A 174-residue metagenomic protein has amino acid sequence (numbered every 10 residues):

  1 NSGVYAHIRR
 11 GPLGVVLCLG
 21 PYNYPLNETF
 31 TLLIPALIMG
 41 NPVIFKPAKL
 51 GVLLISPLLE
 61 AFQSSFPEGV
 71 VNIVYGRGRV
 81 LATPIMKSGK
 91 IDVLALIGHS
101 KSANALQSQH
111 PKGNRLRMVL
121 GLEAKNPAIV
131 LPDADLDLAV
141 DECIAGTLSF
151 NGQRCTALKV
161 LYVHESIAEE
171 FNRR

Functional and structural regions predicted by a protein language model:
S2-G69, D137: Conserved small-residue-rich beta-alpha loop and adjacent elements that most often cradle the phosphate/pyrophosphate
G3-A6, N72-A95: A structured beta-alpha segment of the ubiquitous adenosine-cofactor-binding alpha/beta core
L19, R77, I97, G146: Conserved residues at the C-terminal ends of beta-strands
Y24, L50-L53, R79-L81, S100-S102: Short alpha-helical
I34-P35, T83, N104: Alpha-helical segments flanking ligand/cofactor-binding loops in enzyme cores
F45, I73-Y75, L96-G98, M118-L122: General beta-strand structural signal in soluble alpha/beta enzymes
I55-L58, I85, L106, F171: Hydrophobic packing residues within well-ordered alpha-helices of enzyme cores
S65-F66, V93, K101-R174: ALDH superfamily catalytic-core signature
